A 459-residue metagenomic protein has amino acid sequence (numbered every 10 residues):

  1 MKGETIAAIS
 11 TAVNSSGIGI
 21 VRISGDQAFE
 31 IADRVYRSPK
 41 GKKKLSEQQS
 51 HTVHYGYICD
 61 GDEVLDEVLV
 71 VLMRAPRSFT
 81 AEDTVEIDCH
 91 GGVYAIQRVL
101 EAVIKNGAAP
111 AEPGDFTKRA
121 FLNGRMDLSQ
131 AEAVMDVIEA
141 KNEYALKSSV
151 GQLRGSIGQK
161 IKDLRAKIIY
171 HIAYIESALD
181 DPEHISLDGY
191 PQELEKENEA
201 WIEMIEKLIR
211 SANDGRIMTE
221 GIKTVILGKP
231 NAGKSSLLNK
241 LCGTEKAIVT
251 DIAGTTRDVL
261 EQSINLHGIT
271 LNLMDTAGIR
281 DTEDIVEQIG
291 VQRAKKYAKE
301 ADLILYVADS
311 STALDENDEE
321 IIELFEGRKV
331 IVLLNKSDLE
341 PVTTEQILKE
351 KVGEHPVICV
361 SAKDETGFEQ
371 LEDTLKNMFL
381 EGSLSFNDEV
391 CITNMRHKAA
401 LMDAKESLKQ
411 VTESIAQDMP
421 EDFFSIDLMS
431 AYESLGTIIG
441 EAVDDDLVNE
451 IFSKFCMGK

Functional and structural regions predicted by a protein language model:
M1-K147, G151, G155, I331: A glycine-rich (often HGG/GG-containing) alpha/beta subdomain
K2-I9, V13-S16, E143-N265, T282-D284 (+1 more regions): C-terminal-of-GTPase-core extension/linker across diverse P-loop GTPases
H54-D66, V70-R74, G254-T282, E300-L303: Switch I (G2) and immediately adjacent beta-strands of P-loop GTPase domains
V70, P110, T224-I226, L273: Generic preference for hydrophobic
G91, L241, T276, A308-S311 (+1 more regions): Glycine-rich, N-terminal phosphate-binding loop of Rossmann-like dinucleotide-binding domains
A109, T270-N272, P356: Conserved beta-strand segments of alpha/beta enzyme cores
L273, V307, L333: Generic enzyme active-site microenvironment
E287-S311: Inter-motif core of Ras-like GTPase G domains
